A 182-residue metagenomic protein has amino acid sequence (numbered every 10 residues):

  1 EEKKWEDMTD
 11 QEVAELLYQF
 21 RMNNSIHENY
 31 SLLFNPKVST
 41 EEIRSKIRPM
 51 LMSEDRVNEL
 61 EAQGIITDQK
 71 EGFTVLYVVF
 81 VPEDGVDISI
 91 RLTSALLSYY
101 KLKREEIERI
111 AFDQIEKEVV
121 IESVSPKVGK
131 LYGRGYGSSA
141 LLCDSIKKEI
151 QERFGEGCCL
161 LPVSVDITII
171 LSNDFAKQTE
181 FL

Functional and structural regions predicted by a protein language model:
E1-V128: Extended, low-hydrophobicity segments enriched in charged/polar residues
G133-L182: C-terminal structured domains
